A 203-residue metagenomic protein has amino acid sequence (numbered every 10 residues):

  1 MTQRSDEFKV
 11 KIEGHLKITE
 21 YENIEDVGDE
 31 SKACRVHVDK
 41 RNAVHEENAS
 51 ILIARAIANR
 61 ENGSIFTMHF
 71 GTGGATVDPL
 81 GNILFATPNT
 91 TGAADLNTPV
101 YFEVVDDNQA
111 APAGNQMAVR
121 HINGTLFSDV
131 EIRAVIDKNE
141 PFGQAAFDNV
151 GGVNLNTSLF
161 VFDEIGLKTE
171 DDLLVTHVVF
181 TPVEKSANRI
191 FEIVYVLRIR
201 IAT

Functional and structural regions predicted by a protein language model:
M1-F162, D171-T203: Small cysteine-rich, disulfide-bonded extracellular modules of the LU/uPAR three-finger superfamily and closely related
E164-G166: Generic short beta-strand
